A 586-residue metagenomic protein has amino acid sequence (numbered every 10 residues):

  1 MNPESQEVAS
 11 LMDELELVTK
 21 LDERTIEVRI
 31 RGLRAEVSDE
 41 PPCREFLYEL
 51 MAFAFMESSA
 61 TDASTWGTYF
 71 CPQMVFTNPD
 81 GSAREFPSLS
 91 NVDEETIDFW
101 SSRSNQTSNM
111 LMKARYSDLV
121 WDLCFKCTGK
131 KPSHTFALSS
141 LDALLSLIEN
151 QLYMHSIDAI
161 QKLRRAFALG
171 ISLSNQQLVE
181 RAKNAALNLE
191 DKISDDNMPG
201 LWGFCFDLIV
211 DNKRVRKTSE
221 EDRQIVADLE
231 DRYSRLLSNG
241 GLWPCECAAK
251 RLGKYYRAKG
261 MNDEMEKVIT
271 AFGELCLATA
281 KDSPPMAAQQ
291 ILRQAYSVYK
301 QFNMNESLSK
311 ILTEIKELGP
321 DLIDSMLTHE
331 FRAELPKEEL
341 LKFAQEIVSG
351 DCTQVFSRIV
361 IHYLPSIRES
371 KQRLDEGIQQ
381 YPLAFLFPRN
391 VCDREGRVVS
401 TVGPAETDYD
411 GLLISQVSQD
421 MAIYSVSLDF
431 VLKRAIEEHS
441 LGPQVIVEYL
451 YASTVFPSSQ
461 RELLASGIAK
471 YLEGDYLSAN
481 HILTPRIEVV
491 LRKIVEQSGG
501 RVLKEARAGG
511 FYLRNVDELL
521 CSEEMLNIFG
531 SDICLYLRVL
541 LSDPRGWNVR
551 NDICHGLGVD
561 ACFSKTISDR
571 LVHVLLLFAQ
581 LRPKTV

Functional and structural regions predicted by a protein language model:
M1-M286: N-terminus-biased targeting/localization segments
L47, R103-M112, E149-D158, D196 (+6 more regions): Amphipathic alpha-helical interface elements
S88-E94, E264-I269, A287-A288, E438-H439 (+2 more regions): Helix-boundary capping/turn motifs
G260, S283-M286, N303-E306, Y471-D475: Short helix-adjacent coil turns
R293, N305-V445: Internal, Lys/Arg-enriched amphipathic helical interaction segments that engage polyanionic partners
A452, L519-N548: Short, mixed-charge amphipathic alpha-helical segments
Y536-V586: Charge-enriched, short contiguous segments at helix-coil
